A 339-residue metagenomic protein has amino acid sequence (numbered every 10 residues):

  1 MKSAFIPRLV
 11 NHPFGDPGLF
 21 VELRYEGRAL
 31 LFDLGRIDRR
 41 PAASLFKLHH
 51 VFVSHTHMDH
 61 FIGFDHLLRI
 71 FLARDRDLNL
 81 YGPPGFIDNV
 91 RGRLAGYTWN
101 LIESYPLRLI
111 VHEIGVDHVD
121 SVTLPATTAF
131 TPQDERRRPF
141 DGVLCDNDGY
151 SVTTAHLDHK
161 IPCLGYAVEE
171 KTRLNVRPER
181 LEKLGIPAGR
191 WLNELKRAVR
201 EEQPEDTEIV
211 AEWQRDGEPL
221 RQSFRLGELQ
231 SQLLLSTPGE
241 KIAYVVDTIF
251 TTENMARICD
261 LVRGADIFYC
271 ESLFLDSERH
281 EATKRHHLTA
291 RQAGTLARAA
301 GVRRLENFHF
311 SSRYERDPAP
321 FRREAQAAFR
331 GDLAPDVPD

Functional and structural regions predicted by a protein language model:
M1-S44, H50, D77, Y166-V168 (+2 more regions): Conserved beta-strand hairpin/beta-sheet module of binuclear metal-dependent hydrolase folds, prominently
F32-L34, H50-D59, P83, A243-T248 (+2 more regions): Active-site neighborhood of phospho(di)ester-bond hydrolases with catalytic His/Asp-centered motifs
R36-G82, I102: Active-site metal-binding motif and surrounding structural segment of the metallo-beta-lactamase
H66-I70, T98-W99, E315-E324: Metal-dependent catalytic neighborhoods of phosphoester/phosphodiester hydrolases
L78-G85, H112, Y269-C270: Short internal beta-strands
V90-R137, R313: Active-site neighborhood of divalent metal-dependent phosphoester bond hydrolases
P132-N307, A319-A327, G331: Metal-dependent phosphodiesterase/nuclease catalytic metal-binding core
D332-D339: Class I S-adenosyl-L-methionine
